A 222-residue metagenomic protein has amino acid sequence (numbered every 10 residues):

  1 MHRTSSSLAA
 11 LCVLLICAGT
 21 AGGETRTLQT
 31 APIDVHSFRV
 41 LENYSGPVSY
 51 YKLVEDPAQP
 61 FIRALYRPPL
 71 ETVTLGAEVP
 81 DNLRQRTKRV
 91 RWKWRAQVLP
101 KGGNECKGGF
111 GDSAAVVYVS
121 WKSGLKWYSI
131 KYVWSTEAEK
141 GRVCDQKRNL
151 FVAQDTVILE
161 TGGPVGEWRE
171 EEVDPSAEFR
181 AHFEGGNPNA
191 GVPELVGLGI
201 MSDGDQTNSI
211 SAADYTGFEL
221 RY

Functional and structural regions predicted by a protein language model:
M1-A9: Bacterial N-terminal signal peptides that target proteins for export
A9-A18: Bacterial N-terminal signal peptides
G23-S45: Extracellular carbohydrate-recognition regions
Y51-T72: Short carbohydrate-recognition loop motifs
G76-V90, G162-V165, N189-G191: Extracellular/lumenal carbohydrate-interaction signature centered on repeated Trp-anchored short motifs
K93-L99, K122, S176: Solvent-exposed strand-to-loop "edge" motifs in beta-rich extracellular domains
F110-A153: Extracellular/luminal beta-rich ligand-recognition and adhesion surfaces characterized by aromatic-Gly/Pro-enriched
D112-V117, I158-T161, V165-A212: Extracellular beta-strand ligand-recognition surfaces/modules
